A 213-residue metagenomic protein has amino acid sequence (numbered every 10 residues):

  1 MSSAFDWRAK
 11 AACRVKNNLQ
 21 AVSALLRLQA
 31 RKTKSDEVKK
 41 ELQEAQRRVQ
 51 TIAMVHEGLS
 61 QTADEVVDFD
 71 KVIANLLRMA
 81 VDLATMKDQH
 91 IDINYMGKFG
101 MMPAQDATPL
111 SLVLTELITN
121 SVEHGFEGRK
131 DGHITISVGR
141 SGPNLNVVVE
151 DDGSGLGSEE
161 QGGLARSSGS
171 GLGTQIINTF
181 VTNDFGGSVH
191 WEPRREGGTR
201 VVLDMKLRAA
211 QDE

Functional and structural regions predicted by a protein language model:
M1-R8, A12, K34, K40 (+2 more regions): Conserved short strand/loop->alpha-helix "switch" segment adjacent to the catalytic nucleotide/phosphoryl-transfer site
S3, L19-Q50, M54, Q61-E65: Histidine phosphotransfer helical core of two-component systems
Q43-A45, Q50, M54, G58 (+3 more regions): Short beta-to-alpha transition helix within the HATPase_c
D131-P143: Short beta-strand/loop element within the Bergerat-fold HATPase_c
H133, G155, R195-V202: Glycine-rich nucleotide-binding loop
N144-G173: Glycine-rich/acidic phosphate-handling loop/turn and adjacent ATP-lid/helix of nucleotide-binding kinase/ATPase domains
L172, I176-V181: A short alpha-helix in the C-terminal ATP-binding CA
D184-P193: Glycine-rich ATP-binding loops of the HATPase_c
